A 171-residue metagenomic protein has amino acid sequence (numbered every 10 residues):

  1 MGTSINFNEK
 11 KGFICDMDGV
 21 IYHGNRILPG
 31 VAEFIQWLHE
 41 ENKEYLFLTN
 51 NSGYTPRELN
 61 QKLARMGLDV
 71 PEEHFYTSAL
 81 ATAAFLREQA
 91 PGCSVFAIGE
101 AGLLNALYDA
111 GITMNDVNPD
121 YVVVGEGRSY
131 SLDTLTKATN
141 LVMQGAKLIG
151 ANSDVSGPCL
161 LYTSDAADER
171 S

Functional and structural regions predicted by a protein language model:
T3-I5, G111-D120: Short acidic low-complexity segments
E9-G24: Asp-based phosphoryl-transfer active-site loop
H23-L46, Y54-E58, E72-Q89, A101 (+1 more regions): Short, acidic loop-to-helix structural element flanking the phosphoryl-transfer center in phosphate-processing enzymes
L63-L80, S164: Structural recognition of alpha->loop->beta junctions
E88-A110: Short, charged N-terminal beta->alpha structural module
N118-Y130: Short, well-ordered secondary-structure micro-motifs within conserved domains or adaptor modules
Y162-S171: Single conserved hydrophobic/aromatic residue that forms the stacking wall/gate of nucleotide- or nucleobase-binding
